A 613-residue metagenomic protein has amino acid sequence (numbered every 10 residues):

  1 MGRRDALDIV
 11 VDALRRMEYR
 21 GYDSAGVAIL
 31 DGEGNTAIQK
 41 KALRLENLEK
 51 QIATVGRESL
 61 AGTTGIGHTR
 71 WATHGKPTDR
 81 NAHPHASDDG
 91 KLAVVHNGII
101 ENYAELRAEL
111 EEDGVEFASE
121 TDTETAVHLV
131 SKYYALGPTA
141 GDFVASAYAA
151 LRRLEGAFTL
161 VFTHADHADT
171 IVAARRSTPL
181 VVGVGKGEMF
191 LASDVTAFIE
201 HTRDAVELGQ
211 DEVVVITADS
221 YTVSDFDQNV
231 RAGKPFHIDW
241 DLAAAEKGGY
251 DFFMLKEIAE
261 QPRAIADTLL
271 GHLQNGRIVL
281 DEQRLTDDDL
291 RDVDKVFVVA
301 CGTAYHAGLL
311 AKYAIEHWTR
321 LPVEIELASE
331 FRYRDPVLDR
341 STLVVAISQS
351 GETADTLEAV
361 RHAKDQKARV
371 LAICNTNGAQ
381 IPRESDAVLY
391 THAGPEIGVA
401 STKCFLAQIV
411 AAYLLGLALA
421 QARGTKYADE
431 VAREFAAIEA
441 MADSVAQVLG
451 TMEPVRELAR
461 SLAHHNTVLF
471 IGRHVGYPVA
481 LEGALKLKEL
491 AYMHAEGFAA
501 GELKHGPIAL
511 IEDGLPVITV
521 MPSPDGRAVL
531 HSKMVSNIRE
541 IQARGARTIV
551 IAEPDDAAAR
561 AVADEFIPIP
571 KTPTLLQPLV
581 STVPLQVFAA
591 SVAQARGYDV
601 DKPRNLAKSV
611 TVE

Functional and structural regions predicted by a protein language model:
M1-K247, D251-F252, E260-D294, Y333 (+4 more regions): Conserved short alpha-helical segments that host acidic/polar catalytic motifs at enzyme active sites
A28, D166-H167, A173, T178-L180 (+3 more regions): A SIS-like phosphosugar-recognition module
